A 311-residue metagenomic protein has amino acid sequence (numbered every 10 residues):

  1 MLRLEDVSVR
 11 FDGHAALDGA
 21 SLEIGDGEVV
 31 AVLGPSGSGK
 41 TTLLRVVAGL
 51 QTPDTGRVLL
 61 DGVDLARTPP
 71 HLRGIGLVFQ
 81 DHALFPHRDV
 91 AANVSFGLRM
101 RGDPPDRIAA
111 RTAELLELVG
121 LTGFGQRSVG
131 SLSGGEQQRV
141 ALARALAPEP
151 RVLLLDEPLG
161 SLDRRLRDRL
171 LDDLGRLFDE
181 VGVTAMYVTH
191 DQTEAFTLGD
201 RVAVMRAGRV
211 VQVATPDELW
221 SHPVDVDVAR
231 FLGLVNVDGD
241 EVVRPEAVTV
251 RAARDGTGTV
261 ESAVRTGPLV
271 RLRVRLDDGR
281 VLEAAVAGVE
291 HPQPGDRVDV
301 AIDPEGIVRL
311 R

Functional and structural regions predicted by a protein language model:
T52, D64-F79, M100-A110, L219-P223: ABC ATPase NBD coupling module
D64-A66, D106-F124, G175-G182: Conserved ABC ATPase "signature" region
R88-F96: Short coil-to-helix segment of the ABC ATPase nucleotide-binding domain corresponding to the Q-loop/switch region
S128-L132, E136: Conserved ABC ATPase signature
A147-R151: A short, proline-enriched helix->beta-strand linker immediately N-terminal to the Walker B motif in ABC-type P-loop
V242-R311: Non-catalytic connector elements of ABC transporters
